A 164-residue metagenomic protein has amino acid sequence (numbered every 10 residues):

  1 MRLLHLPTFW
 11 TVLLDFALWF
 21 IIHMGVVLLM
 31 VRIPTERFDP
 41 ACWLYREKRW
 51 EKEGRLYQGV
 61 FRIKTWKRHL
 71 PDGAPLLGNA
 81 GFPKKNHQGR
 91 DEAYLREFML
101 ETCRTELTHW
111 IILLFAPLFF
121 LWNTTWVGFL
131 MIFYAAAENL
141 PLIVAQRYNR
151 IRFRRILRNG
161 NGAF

Functional and structural regions predicted by a protein language model:
M1-P7: Short, strongly hydrophobic alpha-helical membrane anchors
P7, T11-W19, E97, V127 (+1 more regions): Residue-level signature of transmembrane alpha-helical entry/exit and packing/kink sites in multi-pass membrane
W10-E51: N-terminal signal-anchor transmembrane alpha helix
L13, A17, I21, G25 (+4 more regions): Hydrophobic, lipid-facing residues on alpha-helical transmembrane segments of integral membrane proteins
T35-F98, R155, N159-F164: Membrane-proximal soluble regions of multi-pass membrane proteins
Y94-V127: Transmembrane alpha-helical segments and their cytosolic interface motifs in multi-pass membrane proteins
F119, V127-E138: Hydrophobic core segments of alpha-helical transmembrane domains in multi-pass membrane proteins
L140-R152: Juxtamembrane membrane-interface segments at transmembrane alpha-helix termini
